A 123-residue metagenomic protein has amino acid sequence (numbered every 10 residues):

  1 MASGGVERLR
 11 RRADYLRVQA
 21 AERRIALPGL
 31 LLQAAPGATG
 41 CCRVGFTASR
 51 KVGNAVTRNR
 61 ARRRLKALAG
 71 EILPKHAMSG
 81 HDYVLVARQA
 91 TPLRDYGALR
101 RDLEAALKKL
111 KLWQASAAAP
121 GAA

Functional and structural regions predicted by a protein language model:
M1-A123: Positively charged, solvent-exposed patches that mediate nucleic-acid binding
